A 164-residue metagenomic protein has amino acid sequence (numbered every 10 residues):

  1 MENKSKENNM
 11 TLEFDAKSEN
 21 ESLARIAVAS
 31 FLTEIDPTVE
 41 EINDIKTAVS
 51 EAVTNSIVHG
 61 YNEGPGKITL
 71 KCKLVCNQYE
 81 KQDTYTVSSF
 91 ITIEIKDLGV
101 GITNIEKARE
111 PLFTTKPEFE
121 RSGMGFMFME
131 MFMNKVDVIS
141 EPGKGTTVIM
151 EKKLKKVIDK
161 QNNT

Functional and structural regions predicted by a protein language model:
M1-T11, S56-T164: Conserved beta-strand-loop-beta-strand hairpin that lines the nucleotide-binding pocket of ATP/GTP-utilizing enzymes
T11-L23: STAS-typified acidic loop motif
R25-S50, R121: Conserved short strand/loop->alpha-helix "switch" segment adjacent to the catalytic nucleotide/phosphoryl-transfer site
E51, N55: Conserved polar catalytic motif of the HATPase_c/GHKL fold
